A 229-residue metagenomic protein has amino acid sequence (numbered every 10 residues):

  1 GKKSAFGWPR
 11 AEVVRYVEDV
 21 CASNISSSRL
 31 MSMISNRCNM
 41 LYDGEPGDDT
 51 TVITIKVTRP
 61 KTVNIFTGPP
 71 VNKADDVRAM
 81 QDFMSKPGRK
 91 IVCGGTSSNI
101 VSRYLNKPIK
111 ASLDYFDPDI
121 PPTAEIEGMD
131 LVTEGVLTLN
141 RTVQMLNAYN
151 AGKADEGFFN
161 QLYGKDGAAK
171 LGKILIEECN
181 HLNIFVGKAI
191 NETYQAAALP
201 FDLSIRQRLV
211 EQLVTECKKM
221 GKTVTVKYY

Functional and structural regions predicted by a protein language model:
G1-A5, I55, G94, V186-G187: Conserved beta-strand-loop-short alpha-helix elements that form and flank the Mn2+/Mg2+-coordinating active site
G1-R37, E192-L199: Active-site-proximal, acidic helix/loop segment immediately C-terminal to a metal-coordinating Asp/Glu
A5, S26, V71, D75 (+1 more regions): Short, contiguous, pocket-lining structural segments that sit at or immediately flank catalytic/ligand-binding sites
A22, N36-G44, N106, K218 (+1 more regions): Generic secondary-structure signature for well-ordered alpha-helical cores
S27-V57: Catalytic core of PPM/PP2C metal-dependent serine/threonine phosphatase domains
P46, I91-C93: Short conserved micro-motifs on helix faces and helix-strand junctions that flank and scaffold key functional residues
T50, G94-T96: Conformational gate/switch positions in structured elements
R59, V63-R89, S98, S102-Y229: Non-transmembrane, aqueous-exposed alpha-helical and coiled segments at domain scale
